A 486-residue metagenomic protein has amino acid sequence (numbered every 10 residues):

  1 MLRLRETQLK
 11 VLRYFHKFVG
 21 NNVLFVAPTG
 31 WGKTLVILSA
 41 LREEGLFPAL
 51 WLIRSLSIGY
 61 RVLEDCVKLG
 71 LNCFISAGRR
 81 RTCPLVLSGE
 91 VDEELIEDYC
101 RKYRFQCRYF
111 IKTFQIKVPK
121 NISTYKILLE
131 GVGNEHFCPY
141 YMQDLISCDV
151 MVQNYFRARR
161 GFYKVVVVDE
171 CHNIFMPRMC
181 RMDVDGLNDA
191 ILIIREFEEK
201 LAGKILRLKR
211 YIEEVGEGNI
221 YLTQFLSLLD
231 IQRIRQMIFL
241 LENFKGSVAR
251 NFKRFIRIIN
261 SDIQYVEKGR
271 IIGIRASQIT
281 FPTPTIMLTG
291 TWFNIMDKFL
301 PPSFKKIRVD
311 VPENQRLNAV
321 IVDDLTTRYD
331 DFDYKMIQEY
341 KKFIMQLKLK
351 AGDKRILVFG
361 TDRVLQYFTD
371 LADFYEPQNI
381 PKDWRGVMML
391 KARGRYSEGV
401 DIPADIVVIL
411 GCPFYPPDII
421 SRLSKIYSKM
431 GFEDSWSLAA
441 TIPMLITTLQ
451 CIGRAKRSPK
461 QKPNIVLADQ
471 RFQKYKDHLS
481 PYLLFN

Functional and structural regions predicted by a protein language model:
M1-V26: Conserved pre-motif I regulatory segment
G20-S39: Walker A/P-loop
F47-D149, R422: A substrate-engagement module of RecA-like helicase motors
A49, L56, L347-T369: Conserved strand-helix element at the start of the C-terminal RecA-like helicase core
S57, E64, G133-D149, Q153-R235 (+2 more regions): Signature of the SF2 helicase/ATPase Hel1-core->accessory helical subdomain module
L128-C148, R159-G161, S227-A319, D373-N379 (+1 more regions): A contiguous, basic/glycine-rich beta-loop/short-helix subdomain that forms a polymer-engagement track
V322-L357: Conserved interdomain hinge at the start of the Helicase C-terminal
L325-F332, N379-D469: Conserved RecA-like P-loop NTPase helicase motor core
